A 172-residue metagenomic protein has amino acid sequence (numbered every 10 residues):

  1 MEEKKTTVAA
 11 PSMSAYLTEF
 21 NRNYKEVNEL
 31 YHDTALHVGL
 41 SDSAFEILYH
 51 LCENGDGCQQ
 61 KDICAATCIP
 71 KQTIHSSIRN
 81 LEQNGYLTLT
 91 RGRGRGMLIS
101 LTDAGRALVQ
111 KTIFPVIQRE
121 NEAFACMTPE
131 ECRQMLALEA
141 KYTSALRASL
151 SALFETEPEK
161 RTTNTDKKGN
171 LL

Functional and structural regions predicted by a protein language model:
M1-V38, Y86, L171-L172: N-terminal leader segment of winged-helix/HTH proteins
Y16, S43-A44, Q59, A104 (+1 more regions): N-terminal positioning helix adjacent to the helix-turn-helix/winged-helix DNA-binding module
F20, L48-L51, E139: Hydrophobic structural patches
E26, E46-H50, A107, Q134: Pre-recognition alpha-helix immediately N-terminal to the DNA-recognition helix within helix-turn-helix or winged-helix
E29-T73: N-terminal helix-turn-helix DNA-binding core of bacterial DNA-binding proteins
R79-A137: Charged, amphipathic alpha-helical coiled-coil/dimerization segments
F114-L172: Terminal interaction helix/tail motif
